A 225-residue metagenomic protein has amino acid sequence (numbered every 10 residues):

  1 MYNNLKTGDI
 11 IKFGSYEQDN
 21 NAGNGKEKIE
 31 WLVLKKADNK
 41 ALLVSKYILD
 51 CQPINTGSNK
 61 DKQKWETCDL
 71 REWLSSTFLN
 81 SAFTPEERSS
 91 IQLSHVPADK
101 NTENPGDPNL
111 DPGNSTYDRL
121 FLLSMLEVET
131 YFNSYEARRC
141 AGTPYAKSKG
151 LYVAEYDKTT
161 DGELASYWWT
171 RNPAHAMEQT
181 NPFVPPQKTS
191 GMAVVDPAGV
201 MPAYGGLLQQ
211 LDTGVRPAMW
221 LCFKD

Functional and structural regions predicted by a protein language model:
M1-D225: Collagenous Gly-X-Y triple-helix signature in extracellular proteins
